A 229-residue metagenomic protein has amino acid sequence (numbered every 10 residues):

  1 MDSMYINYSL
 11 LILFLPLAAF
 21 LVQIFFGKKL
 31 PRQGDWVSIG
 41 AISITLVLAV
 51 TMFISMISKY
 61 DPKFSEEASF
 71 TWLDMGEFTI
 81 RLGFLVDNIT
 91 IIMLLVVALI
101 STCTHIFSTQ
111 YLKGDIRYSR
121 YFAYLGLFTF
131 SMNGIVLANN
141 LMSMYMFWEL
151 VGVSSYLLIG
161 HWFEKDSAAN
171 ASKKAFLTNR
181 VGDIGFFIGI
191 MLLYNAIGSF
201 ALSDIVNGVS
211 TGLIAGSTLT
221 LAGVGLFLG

Functional and structural regions predicted by a protein language model:
M1-G229: ...captures the hydrophobic TM-helix bundle architecture rather than a specific catalytic motif, and can also fire on
